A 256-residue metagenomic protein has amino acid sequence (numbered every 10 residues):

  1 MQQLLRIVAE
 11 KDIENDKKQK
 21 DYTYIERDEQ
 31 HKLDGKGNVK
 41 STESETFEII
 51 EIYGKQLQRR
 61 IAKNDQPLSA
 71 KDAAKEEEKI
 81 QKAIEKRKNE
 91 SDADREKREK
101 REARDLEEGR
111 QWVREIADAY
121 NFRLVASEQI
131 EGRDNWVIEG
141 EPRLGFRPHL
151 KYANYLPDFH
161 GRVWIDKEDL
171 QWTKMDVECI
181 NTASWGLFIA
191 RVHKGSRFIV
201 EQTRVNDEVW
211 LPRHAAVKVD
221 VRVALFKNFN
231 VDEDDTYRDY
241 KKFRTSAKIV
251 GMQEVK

Functional and structural regions predicted by a protein language model:
M1-H160, K167-K174, E178-S196, E201-H214 (+1 more regions): Structured extracytoplasmic
